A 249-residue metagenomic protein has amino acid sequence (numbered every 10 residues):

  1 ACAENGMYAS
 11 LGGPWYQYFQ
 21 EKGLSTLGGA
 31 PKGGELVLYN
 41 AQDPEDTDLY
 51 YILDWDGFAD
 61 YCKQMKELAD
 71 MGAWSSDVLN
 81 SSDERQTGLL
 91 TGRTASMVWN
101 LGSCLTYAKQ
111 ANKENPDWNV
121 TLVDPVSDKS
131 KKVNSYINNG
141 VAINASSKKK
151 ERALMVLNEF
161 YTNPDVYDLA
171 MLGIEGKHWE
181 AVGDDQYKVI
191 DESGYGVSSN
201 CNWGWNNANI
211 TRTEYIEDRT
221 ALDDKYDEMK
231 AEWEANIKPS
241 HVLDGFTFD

Functional and structural regions predicted by a protein language model:
A1-D249: Extracytoplasmic/secretory soluble proteins
